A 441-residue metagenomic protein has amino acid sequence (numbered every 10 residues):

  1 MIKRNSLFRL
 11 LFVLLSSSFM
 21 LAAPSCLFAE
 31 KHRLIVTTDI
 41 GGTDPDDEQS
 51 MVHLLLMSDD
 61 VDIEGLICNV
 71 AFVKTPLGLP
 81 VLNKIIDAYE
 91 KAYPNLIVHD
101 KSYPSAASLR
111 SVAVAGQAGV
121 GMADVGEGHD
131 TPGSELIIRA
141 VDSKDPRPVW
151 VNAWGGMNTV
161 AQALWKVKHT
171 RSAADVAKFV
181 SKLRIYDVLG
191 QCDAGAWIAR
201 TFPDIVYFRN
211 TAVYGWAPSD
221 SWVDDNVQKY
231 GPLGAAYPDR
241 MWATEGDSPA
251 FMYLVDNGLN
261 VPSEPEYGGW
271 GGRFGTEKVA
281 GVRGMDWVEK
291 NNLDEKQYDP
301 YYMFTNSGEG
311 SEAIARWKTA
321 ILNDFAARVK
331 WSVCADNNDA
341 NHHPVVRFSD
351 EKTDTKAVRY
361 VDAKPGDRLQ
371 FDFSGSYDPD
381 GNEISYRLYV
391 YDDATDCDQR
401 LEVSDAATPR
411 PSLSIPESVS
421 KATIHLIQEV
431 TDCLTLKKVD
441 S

Functional and structural regions predicted by a protein language model:
M1-F8: N-terminal secretory signal peptides that target proteins for export/translocation
R9-A22: Bacterial N-terminal signal peptides
L27-Q370, S374-L401, R410-S412, P416-S418: N-terminal acidic, glycine/proline-rich low-complexity segments
S404-D405: Short proline/glycine- and polar residue-rich coil/turn motifs
V419-I424, K437: Short glycine/proline/serine/threonine-rich loop/turn segments at secondary-structure transition edges
L426-Q428: Hydrophobic/tyrosine-rich beta-strand signature of extracellular beta-sandwich/beta-rich modules, prominently
T431-V439: Short, solvent-exposed loop/turn segments at the edges of extracellular beta-sandwich modules
